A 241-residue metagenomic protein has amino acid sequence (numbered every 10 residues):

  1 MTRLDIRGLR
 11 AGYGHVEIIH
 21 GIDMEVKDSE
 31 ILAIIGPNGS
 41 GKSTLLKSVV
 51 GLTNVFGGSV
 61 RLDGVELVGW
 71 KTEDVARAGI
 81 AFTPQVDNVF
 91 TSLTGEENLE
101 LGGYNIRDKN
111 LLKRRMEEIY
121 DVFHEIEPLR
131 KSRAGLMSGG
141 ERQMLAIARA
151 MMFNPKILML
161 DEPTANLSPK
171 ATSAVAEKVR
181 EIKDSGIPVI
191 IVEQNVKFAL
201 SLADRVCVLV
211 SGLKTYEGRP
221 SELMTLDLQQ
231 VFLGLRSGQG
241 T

Functional and structural regions predicted by a protein language model:
G14, E97-R114, V122-H124, G218 (+1 more regions): ABC-type ATPase nucleotide-binding domains, specifically the catalytic core motifs of the NBD
I35-P37: The feature captures the beta-strand-to-loop junction immediately N-terminal to the Walker
V50: Helix-to-loop junction immediately C-terminal to a conserved catalytic motif
G58-E66, A78, L112-M116: Conserved ABC transporter NBD signature motif
R133-M137: Conserved ABC ATPase signature
A150-M151: ABC ATPase C-loop
L158-E162: Catalytic Walker B motif of ABC-type/P-loop ATPase nucleotide-binding domains
